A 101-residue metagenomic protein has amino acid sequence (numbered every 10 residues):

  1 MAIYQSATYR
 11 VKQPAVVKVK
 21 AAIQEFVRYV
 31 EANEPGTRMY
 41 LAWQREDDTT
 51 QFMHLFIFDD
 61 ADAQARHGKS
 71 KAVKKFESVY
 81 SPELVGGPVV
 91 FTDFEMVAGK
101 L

Functional and structural regions predicted by a protein language model:
A2-R10, M39-K69: Short, well-ordered beta-strand segments in beta-rich or mixed alpha/beta enzyme and ligand-binding folds
R10-K20: Short, surface-exposed ligand-recognition loops at beta-strand->loop->(often short) alpha-helix junctions that present
I23, T49-Q51, G86: Short connector loops at helix/strand junctions that flank enzyme active sites, especially segments positioning acidic
E25-M39, I57-T92: An amphipathic, aromatic/His-enriched active-site/gating alpha helix that lines ligand/cofactor pockets
Q44, D93-E95: A general secondary-structure junction signal
M96-L101: Acidic/histidine-enriched, glycine/proline-rich intrinsically disordered or flexible terminal extensions
